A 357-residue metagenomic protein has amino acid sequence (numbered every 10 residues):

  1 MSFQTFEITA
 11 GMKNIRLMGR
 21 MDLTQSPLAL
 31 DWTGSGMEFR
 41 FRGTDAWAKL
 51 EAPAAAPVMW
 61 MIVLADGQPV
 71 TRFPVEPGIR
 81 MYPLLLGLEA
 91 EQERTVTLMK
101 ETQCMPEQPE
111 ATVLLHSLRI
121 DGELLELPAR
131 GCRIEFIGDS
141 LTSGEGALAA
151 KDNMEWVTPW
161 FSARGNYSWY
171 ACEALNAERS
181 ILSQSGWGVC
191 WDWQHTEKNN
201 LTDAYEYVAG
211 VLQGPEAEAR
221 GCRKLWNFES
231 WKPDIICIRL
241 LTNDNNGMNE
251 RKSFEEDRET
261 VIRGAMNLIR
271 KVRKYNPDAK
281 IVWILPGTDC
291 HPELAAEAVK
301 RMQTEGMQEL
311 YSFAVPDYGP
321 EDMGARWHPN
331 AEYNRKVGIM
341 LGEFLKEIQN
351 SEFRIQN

Functional and structural regions predicted by a protein language model:
M1-I137, L141-W160, F353: N-terminal secretory targeting modules
L125-L127, C222-K232, R270-Y275: Surface-exposed acidic, glycine-flexible loop patches that form ligand/cofactor-binding and adhesion interfaces
R133-I137, T142, R179-S183, D234-R239 (+2 more regions): Structural recognition of the beta-strand scaffold that forms the well-ordered cores of secreted hydrolase catalytic
A147, N153-F254, D289-E293, H328: Conserved SGNH/GDSL esterase-like catalytic core that processes O-acyl groups on lipids and polysaccharides
C237-D244, A265-R301: Active-site segments of SGNH/GDSL-like serine hydrolases that catalyze O-acetyl group transfer/hydrolysis on lipids
V261, A265, N334: Aromatic/hydrophobic pocket-lining residues that form the small-molecule binding cavity in soluble enzyme cores
K280-R326, A331-Q349: Extracellular serine-dependent O-acyl
I348-N357: Short, basic, low-complexity termini and linkers enriched in Ser/Thr/Gly/Pro that act as targeting/leader peptides
